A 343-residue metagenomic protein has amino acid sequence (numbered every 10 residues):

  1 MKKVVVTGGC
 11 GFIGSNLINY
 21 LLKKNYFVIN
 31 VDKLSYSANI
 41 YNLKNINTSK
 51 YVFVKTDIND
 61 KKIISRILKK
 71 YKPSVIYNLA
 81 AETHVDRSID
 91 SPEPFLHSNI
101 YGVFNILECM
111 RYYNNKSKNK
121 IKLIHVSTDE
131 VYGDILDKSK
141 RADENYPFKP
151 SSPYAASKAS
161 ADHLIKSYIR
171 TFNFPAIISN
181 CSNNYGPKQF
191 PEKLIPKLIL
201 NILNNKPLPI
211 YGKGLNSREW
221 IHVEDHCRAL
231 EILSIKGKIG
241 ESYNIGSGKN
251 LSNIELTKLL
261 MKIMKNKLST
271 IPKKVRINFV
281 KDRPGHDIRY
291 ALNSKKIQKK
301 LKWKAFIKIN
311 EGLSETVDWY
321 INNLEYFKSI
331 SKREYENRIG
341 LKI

Functional and structural regions predicted by a protein language model:
M1-N184, N253, I288, E315 (+2 more regions): N-terminal Rossmann-like NAD(P)+-binding domain of SDR-like oxidoreductases, especially those catalyzing
G14, A81-E82, G186-P187, A229-L230 (+1 more regions): Intrinsically disordered, low-complexity segments enriched in polar/charged residues with Gly/Pro, especially when
Y20-K23, A38, T56, P196 (+1 more regions): C-terminal substrate-binding subdomain of Rossmann-fold SDR/epimerase-dehydratase oxidoreductases
F27-N30, Y51-V52, K72-P73, L79 (+13 more regions): Generic preference for well-ordered secondary structure
I63, H84, P94, Y101 (+4 more regions): Residue-level recognition of oxygen-bearing side chains
I124, G133-S139, N173, Q189 (+2 more regions): Proline-centered turn/helix-capping motifs that create local helix->coil transitions or kinks
G186, F190, E219-H222: Active-site helix-initiating loop/hinge in glycosyltransferases
